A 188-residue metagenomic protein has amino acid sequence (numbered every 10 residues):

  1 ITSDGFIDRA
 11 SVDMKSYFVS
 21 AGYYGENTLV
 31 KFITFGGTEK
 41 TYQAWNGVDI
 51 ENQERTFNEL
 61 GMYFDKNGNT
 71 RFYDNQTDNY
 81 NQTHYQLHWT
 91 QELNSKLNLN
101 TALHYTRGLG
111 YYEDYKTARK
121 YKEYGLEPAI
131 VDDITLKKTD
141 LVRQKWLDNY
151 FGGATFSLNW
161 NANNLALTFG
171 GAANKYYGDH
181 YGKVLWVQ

Functional and structural regions predicted by a protein language model:
I1-F6, E39-T41, G108-G110, Y176-H180: Sequence/structural signature of outer-membrane beta-barrel proteins
I1-T2, D8-A44, L87-L93: Transmembrane beta-barrel wall of Gram-negative outer-membrane proteins
T2-S3, T70, T139-L141: A short, structure-level motif marking secondary-structure boundaries and short turns
R9-D13, N69, Y73-N81, Q144-Y150: Short sequence motifs at beta-strands and strand-loop junctions characteristic of Gram-negative outer-membrane
S11-M14, N46-M62, Y115-L126, V184-Q188: Flexible, surface-exposed loop regions and adjacent strand-edge segments of Gram-negative outer-membrane beta-barrel
G36-N69, D133-K137: Surface-exposed loop/interface segments of Gram-negative outer-membrane beta-barrel transport/assembly proteins
N58-E92: Outer-membrane beta-barrel signature, preferentially recognizing the C-terminal barrel domain of Gram-negative
Y80-Q188: Face-selective signature of the C-terminal outer-membrane beta-barrel domain
